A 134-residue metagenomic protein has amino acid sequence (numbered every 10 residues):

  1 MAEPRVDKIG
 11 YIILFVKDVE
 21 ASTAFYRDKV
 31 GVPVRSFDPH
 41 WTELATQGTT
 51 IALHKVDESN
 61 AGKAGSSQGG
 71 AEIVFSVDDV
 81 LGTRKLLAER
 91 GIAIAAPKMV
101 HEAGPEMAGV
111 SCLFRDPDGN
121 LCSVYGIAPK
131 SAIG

Functional and structural regions predicted by a protein language model:
M1-G10, V32-D78, G82-R115, G126-G134: Vicinal oxygen chelate
V16-V19: Conserved beta-strand-loop-alpha-helix junction that forms the acyl-donor binding cleft
S22-R27, L87, G119: Conserved active-site tyrosine of GNAT-family acetyltransferases
